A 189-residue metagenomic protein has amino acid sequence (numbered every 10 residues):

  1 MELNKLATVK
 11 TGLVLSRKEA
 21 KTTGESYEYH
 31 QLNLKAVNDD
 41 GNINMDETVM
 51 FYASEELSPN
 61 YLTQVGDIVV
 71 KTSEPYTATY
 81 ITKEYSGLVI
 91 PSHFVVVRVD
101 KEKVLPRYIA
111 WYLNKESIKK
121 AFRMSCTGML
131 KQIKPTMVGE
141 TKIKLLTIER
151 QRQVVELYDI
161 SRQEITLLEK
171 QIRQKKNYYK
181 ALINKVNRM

Functional and structural regions predicted by a protein language model:
M1-Y27, L145-M189: Non-catalytic DNA-recognition/assembly elements of restriction-modification systems
N4-A20, V37-V65: Sequence-specific dsDNA recognition surfaces
K21-Y29, V49, Y61-T63, I81-H93: Short, surface-exposed loop/turn microsegments at beta-strand edges and helix-strand junctions
L57-S58, E84, G128: A structural connector/turn signal
T72-W111: A short beta-sheet element
L88-H93, T127-R152: A short glycine-rich beta-alpha junction/loop motif
P106-T127: Glycine- and charge-enriched low-complexity intrinsically disordered segments
